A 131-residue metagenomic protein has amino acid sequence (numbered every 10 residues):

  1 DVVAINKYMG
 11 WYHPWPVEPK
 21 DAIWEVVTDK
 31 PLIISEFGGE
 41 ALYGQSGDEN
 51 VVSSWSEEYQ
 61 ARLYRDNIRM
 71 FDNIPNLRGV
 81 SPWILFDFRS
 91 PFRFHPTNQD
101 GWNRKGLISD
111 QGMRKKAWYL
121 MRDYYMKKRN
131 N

Functional and structural regions predicted by a protein language model:
D1-K127: Substrate-binding/catalytic cleft of secreted carbohydrate-active enzymes, primarily glycoside hydrolases
N130-N131: Short, solvent-exposed mixed-charge patches
